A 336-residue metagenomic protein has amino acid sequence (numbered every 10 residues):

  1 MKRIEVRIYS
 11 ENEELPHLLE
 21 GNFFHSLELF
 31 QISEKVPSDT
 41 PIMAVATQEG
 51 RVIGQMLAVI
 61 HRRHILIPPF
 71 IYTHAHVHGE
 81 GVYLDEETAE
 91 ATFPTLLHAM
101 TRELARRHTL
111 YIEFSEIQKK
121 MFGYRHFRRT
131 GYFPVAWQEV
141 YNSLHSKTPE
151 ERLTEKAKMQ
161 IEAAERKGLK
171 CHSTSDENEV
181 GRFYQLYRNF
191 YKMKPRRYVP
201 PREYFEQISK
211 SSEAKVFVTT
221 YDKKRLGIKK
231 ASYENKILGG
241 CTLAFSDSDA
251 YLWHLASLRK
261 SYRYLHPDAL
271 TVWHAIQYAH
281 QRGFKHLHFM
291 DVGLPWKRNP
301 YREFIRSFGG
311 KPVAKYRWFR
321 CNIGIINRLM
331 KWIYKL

Functional and structural regions predicted by a protein language model:
K2-E49, I53-I65, E116-V135, E139 (+1 more regions): A conserved beta-strand-loop-helix scaffold within acyl/acetyltransferase catalytic domains
R3, M43, Q55-R62, R125-P149 (+1 more regions): Active-site/acyl-donor-binding loops of N-acyltransferases
M56, E80-E86, P94-R102, K210-G324: Aromatic (often tryptophan-rich) hydrophobic motifs at membrane interfaces
P69-E80, P134-Y141: Acyl/amide activation-and-transfer machinery of modular secondary-metabolite enzymes
Y72-K119: A gly/proline- and charged-residue-enriched helix-loop-helix capping module
T88-L96, K156, R197-P200, T271: Soluble or luminal CAZymes and related metallo-dependent hydrolases
R106-L110, P195-R196, Q281-L287: Surface-exposed helix-capping loop/turn segments at secondary-structure junctions
Y111-F114, H172, L287-M290: Short catalytic-loop micro-motif centered on adjacent basic/acidic residues
